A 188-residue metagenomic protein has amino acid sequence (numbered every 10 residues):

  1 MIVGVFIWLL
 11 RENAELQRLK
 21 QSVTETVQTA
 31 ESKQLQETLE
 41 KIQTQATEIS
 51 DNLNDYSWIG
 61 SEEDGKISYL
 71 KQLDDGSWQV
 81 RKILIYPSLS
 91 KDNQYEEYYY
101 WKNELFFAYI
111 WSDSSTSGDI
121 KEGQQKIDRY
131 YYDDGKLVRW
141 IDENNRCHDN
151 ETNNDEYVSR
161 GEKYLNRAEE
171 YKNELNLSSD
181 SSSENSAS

Functional and structural regions predicted by a protein language model:
V5-K20: Hydrophobic single-pass membrane-insertion segments
K20-G65, I120-S188: Long terminal segments
K41-A46, S50-S88, N93-E96: Low-complexity, intrinsically disordered segments exposed to solvent
Q72-V80, Y100-L105, Y132-K136: Short, solvent-exposed coil/turn segments at beta-strand boundaries
R81-I83, F106-W111, R139-I141: Short hydrophobic/aromatic-rich beta-strand segments that constitute the beta-sheet cores of beta-sandwich/beta-barrel
P87-L89, S117-E122: Short consensus segments that form the blades of beta-propeller domains, in both extracellular/periplasmic
P87-S112: Mid-length scaffold segments of soluble, non-membrane domains
